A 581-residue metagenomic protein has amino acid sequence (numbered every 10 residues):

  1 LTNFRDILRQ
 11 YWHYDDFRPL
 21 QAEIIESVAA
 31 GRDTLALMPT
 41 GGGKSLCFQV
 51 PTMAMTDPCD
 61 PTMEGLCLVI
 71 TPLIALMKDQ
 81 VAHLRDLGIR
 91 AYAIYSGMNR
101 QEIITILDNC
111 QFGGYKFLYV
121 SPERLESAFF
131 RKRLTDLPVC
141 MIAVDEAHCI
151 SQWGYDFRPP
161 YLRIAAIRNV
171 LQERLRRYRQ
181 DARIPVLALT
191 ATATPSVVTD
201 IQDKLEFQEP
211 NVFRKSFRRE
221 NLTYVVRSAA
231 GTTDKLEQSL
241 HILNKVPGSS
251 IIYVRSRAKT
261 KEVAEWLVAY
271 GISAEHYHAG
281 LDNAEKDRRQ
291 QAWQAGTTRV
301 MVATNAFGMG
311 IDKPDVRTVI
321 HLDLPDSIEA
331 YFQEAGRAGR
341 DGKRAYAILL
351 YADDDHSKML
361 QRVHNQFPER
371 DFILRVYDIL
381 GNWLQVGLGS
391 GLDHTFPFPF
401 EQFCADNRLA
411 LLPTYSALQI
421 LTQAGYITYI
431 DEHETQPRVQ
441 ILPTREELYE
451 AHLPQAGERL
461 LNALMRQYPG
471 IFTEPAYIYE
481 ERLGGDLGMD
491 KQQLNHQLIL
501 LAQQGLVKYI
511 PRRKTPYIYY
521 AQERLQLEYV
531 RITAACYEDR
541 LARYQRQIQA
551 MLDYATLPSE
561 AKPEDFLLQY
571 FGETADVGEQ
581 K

Functional and structural regions predicted by a protein language model:
T2-Y11, D15, P19, E23-S45 (+5 more regions): Helicase motor core with emphasis on the C-terminal RecA-like subdomain
E369-K581: C-terminal accessory/connector segments of nucleic-acid motor ATPases
